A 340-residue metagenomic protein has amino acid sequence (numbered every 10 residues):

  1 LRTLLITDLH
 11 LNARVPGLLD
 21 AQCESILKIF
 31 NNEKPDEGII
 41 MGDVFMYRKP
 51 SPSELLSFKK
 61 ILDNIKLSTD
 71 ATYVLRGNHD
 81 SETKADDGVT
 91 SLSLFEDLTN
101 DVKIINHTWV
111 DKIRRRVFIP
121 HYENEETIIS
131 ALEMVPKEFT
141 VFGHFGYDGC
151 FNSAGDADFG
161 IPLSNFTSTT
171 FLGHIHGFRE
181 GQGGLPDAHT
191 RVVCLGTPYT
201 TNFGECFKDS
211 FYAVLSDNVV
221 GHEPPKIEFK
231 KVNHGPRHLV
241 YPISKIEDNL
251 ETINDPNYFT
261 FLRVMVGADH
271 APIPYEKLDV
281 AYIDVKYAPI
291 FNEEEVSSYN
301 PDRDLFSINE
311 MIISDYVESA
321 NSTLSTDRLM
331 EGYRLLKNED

Functional and structural regions predicted by a protein language model:
L1-D63, L67-S68, S130-E138, E339-D340: N-terminal active-site segment of His-dependent metallophosphoesterases
T3-I6, I39, F118, T140-H144 (+2 more regions): Structural motif
D8, G38, D43, F58 (+6 more regions): Divalent metal-coordination and catalytic microenvironments
H10-R14, M46-K49, Y73-D86, E123-E126 (+3 more regions): Active-site environment of divalent metal-dependent phosphoester hydrolases
F58, R76, D80-L163, R191 (+1 more regions): Conserved catalytic scaffold of divalent metal-dependent phosphoesterases
I65-S68, L132-P136, G160-T167, L185-A188 (+1 more regions): Short, conserved loop/helix-junction motifs that constitute active-site signature segments in enzyme catalytic cores
F151-P225, K230: Conserved beta-sheet core of the metallophosphoesterase superfamily
S216-D340: Accessory, non-catalytic peripheral segments of nucleic-acid enzymes
